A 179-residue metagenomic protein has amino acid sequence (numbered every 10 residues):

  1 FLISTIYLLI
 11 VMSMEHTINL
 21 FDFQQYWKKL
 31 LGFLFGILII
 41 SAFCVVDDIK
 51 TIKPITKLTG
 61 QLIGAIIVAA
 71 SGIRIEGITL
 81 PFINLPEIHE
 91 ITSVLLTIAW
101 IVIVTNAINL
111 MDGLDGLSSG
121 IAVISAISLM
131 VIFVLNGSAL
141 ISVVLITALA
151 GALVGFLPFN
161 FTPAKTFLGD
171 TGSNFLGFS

Functional and structural regions predicted by a protein language model:
F1-S179: "…together with the soluble PPM/PP2C metallo-phosphatase catalytic core" -> "…together with the soluble PPM/PP2C
